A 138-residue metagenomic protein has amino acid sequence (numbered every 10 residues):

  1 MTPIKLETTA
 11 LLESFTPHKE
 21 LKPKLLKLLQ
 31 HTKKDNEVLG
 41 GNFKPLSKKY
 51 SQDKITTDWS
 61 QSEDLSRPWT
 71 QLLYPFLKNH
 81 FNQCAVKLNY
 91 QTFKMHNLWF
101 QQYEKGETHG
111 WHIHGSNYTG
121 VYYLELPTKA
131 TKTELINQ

Functional and structural regions predicted by a protein language model:
M1-K87, T108: Non-heme Fe(II)/2-oxoglutarate
I4-L6, Q91-F93, T128: A generic structural signal for short, non-catalytic loop/turn and secondary-structure boundary residues
L88-L98: A short coil-to-beta-strand element that immediately follows conserved catalytic motifs
N97-Q138: Catalytic core of non-heme Fe(II) oxygenases with the double-stranded beta-helix
